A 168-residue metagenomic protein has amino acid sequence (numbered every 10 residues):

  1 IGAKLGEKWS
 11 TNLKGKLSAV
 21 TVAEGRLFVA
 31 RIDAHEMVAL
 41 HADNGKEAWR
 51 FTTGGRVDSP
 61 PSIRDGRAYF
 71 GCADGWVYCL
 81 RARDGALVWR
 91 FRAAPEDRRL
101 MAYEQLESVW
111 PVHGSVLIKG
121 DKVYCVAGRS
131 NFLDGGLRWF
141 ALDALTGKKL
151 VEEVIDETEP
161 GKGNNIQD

Functional and structural regions predicted by a protein language model:
I1-F28, I32, E36-V38, K46-T53 (+3 more regions): Aromatic (tryptophan-biased) beta-strands that constitute blades/sheets of beta-rich domains
L13-M37, F51-Y78, Q105-W139, K162-D168: Repeat-blade elements of multi-bladed beta-propeller folds
